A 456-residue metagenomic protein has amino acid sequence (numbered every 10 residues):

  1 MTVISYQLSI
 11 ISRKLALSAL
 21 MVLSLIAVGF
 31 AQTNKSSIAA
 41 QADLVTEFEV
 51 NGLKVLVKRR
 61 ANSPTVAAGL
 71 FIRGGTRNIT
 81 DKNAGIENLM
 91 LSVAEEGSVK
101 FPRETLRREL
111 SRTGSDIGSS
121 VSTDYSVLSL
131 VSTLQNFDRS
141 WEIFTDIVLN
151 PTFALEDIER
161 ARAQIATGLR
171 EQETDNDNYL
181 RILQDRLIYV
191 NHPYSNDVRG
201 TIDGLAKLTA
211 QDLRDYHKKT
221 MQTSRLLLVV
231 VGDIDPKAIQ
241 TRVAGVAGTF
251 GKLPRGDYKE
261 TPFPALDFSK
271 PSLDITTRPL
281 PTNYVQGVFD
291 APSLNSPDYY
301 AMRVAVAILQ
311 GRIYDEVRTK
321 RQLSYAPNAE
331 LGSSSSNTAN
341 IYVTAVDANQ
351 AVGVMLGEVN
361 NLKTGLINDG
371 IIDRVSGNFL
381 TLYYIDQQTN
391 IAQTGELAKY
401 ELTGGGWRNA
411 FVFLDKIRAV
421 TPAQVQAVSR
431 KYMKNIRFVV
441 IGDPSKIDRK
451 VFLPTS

Functional and structural regions predicted by a protein language model:
A16-A27: Bacterial N-terminal signal peptides
Q32-I38, L227-G232, D290, Y342 (+1 more regions): C-terminal regions of mature proteins
Q32-I38, V190-Y194, V198, T223 (+2 more regions): An aromatic/glycine/proline-enriched structural segment found at the starts of mature extracellular/organellar domains
G52, L70, E87-M90, L110 (+16 more regions): Buried hydrophobic packing residues in well-ordered domains
G69-L134, D197, I308-L323: M16/MPP (pitrilysin/insulinase) zinc-metallopeptidase core fold and M16-derived inactive scaffolds
T76, V285-V288, V306-A345: A structural supersecondary motif
E96-K100, V131-R162, L331-D386, L453-S456: M16/insulysin-pitrilysin zinc metalloprotease superfamily fold
E173-T223, V243, A326, D386-K416: Scaffold signal of the M16-like zinc-metallopeptidase fold and its non-catalytic homologs
